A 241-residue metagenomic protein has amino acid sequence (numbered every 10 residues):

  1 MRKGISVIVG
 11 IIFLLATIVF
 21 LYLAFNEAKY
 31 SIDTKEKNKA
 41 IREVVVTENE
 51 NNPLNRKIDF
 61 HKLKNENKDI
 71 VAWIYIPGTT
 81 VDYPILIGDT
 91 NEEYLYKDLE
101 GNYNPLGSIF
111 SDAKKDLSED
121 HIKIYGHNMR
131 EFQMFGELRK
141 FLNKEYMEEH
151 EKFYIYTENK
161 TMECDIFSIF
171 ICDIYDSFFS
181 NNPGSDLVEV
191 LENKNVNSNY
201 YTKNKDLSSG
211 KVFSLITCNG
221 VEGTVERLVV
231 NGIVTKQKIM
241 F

Functional and structural regions predicted by a protein language model:
M1-L15: N-terminal Sec-pathway targeting helices
T17-F241: Solvent-exposed, non-transmembrane regions of membrane-associated and secreted proteins
